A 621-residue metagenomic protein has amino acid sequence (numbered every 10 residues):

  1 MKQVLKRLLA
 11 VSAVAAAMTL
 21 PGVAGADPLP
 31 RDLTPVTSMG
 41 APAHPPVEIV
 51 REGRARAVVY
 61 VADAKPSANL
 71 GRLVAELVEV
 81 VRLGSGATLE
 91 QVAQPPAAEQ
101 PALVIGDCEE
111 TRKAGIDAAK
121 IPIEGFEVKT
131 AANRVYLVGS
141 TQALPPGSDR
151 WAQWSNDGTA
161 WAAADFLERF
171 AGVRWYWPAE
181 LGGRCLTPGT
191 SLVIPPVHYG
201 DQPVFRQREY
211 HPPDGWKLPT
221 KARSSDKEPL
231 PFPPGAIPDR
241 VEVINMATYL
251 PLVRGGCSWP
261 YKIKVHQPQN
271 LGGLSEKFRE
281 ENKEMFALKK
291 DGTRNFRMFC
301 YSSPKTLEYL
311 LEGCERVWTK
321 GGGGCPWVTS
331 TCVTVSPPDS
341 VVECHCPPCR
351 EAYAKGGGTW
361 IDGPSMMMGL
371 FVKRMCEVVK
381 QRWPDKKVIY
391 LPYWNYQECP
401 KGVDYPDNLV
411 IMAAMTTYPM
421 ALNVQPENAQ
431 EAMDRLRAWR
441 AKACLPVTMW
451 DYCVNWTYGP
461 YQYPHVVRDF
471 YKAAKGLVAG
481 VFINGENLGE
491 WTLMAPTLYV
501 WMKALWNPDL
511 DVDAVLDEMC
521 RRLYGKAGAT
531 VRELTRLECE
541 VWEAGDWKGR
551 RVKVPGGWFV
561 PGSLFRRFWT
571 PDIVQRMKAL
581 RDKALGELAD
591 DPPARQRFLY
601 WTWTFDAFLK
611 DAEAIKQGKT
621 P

Functional and structural regions predicted by a protein language model:
L9-L20: Bacterial N-terminal signal peptides
G25-E127, T190-H198: Acidic, contiguous N-terminal accessory segments
P42-P45, P122-I123, Y393-K401, P426-A438 (+1 more regions): Alpha-helical scaffolding within the catalytic cores of extracellular/periplasmic polymer-degrading hydrolases
A68, R72-E76, V80-R82, P96 (+4 more regions): Feature activates predominantly on carbohydrate-active enzymes
G125, A354-R374, P406-P426, K503-L510: Acidic, His- and aromatic-enriched active-site or binding-groove loops in soluble protein domains that engage sugars
M298-E308, R316, G321, A413 (+2 more regions): Structured mid-domain segments that build the active-site/substrate or prosthetic-cofactor binding neighborhood
V333, V372-E398, V447-W456, I483: Aromatic-lined carbohydrate-recognition surfaces of secreted/lumenal glycan-active proteins
G476, K503-P621: Catalytic domains of carbohydrate-active enzymes that cleave complex glycans
